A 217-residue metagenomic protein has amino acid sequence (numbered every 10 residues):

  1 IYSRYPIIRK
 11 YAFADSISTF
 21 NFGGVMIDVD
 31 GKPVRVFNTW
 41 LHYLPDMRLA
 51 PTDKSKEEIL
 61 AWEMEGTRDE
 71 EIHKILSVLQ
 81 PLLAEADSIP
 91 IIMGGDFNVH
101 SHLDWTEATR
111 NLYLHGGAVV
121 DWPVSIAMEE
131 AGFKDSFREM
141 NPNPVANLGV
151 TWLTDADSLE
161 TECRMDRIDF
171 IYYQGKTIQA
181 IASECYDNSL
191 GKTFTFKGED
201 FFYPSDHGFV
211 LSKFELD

Functional and structural regions predicted by a protein language model:
I1-L49, C185: Structured beta-strand-rich core segments of catalytic domains in phosphoester-bond hydrolases
S3, N21-G23, T67-V78, V124: Internal, well-ordered alpha-helical segments in soluble enzyme and binding-protein domains
I17, E63-T67, E71, G116 (+2 more regions): Extracytoplasmic/periplasmic, Sec-exported soluble proteins
D28-D30, K74, G175, D206: Short strand-coil-strand connectors
F37-N38, I92-G95: Short beta-strand segments
D46-G66, A108-T109: A solvent-exposed, charged loop/short amphipathic helix patch at secondary-structure junctions
I59-D87: A long, amphipathic alpha-helix that forms part of the scaffold/cap immediately adjacent to metal-dependent active
P81-I92, V99-D217: Metal-dependent phosphoester-hydrolase catalytic domains
